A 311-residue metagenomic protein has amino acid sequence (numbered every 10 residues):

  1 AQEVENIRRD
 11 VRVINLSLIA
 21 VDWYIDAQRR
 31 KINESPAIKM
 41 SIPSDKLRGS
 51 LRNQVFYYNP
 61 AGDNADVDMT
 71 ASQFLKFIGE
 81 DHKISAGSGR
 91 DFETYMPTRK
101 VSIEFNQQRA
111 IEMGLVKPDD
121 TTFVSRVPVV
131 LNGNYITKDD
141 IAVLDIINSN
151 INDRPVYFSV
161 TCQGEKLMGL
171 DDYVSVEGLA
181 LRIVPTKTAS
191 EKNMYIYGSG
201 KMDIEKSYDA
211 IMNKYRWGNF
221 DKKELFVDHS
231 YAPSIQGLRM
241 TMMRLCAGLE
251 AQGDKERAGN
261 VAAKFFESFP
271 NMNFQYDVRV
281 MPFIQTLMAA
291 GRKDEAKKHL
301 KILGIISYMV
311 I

Functional and structural regions predicted by a protein language model:
Q2-I311: ER/secretory pathway lumenal C-terminal domains and tails of membrane proteins involved in glycoprotein biogenesis
